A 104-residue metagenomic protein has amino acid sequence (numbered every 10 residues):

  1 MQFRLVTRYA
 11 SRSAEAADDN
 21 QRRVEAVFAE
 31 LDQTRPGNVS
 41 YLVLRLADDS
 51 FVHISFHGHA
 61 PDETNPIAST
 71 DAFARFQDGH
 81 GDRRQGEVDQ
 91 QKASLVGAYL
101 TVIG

Functional and structural regions predicted by a protein language model:
M1, A10-S11, V39-S50, A74-G104: Glycine-rich beta-strand-turn "strand-cap" elements at beta-sheet edges
F3-L5: Small-molecule pocket liners
R8-S13, S55-H59: Short beta-strand-to-loop capping motifs
A10-R22: Short, surface-exposed ligand-recognition loops at beta-strand->loop->(often short) alpha-helix junctions that present
A14, A60-E63, Y99: A short local loop/turn or secondary-structure capping micro-motif enriched for an aromatic residue
N20, L31, L42-L44: Short, functional N-terminal and low-complexity linear motifs
A26, E30-V39, F56-K92: An amphipathic, aromatic/His-enriched active-site/gating alpha helix that lines ligand/cofactor pockets
